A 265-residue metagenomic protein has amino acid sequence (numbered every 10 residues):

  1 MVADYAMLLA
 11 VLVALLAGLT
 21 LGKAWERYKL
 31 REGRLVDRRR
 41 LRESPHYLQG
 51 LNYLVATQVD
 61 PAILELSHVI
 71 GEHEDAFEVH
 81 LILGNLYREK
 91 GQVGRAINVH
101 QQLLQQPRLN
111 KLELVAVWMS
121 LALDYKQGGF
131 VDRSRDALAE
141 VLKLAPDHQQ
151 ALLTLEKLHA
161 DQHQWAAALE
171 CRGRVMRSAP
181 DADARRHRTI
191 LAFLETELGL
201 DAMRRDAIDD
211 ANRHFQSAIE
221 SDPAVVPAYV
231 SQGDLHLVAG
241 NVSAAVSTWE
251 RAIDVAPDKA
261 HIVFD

Functional and structural regions predicted by a protein language model:
R39-E72, Q92, Q127, L194-D206: Alpha-helical segment of the N-proximal tetratricopeptide repeat
S44, E78, L112-A116, Q150 (+4 more regions): Start-of-helix register in tetratricopeptide repeats
G71, Q105, A139-K143, R177 (+2 more regions): Conserved structural position within tetratricopeptide repeats
